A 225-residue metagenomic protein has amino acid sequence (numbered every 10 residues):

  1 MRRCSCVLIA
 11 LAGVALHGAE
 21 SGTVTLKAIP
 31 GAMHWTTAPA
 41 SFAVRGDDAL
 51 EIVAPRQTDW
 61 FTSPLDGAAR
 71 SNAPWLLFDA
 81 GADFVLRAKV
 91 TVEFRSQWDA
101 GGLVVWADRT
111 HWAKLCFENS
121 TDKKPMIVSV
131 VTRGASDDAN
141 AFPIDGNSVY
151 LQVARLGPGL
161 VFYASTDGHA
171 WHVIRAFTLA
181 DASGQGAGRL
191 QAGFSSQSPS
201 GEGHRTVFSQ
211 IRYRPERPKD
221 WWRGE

Functional and structural regions predicted by a protein language model:
M1-C4: Positively charged n-region of N-terminal signal peptides that target proteins for export
I9-G18: Hydrophobic h-region of N-terminal signal peptides that target proteins for export in Gram-negative bacteria
E20-E225: Extracellular glycan-recognition regions
